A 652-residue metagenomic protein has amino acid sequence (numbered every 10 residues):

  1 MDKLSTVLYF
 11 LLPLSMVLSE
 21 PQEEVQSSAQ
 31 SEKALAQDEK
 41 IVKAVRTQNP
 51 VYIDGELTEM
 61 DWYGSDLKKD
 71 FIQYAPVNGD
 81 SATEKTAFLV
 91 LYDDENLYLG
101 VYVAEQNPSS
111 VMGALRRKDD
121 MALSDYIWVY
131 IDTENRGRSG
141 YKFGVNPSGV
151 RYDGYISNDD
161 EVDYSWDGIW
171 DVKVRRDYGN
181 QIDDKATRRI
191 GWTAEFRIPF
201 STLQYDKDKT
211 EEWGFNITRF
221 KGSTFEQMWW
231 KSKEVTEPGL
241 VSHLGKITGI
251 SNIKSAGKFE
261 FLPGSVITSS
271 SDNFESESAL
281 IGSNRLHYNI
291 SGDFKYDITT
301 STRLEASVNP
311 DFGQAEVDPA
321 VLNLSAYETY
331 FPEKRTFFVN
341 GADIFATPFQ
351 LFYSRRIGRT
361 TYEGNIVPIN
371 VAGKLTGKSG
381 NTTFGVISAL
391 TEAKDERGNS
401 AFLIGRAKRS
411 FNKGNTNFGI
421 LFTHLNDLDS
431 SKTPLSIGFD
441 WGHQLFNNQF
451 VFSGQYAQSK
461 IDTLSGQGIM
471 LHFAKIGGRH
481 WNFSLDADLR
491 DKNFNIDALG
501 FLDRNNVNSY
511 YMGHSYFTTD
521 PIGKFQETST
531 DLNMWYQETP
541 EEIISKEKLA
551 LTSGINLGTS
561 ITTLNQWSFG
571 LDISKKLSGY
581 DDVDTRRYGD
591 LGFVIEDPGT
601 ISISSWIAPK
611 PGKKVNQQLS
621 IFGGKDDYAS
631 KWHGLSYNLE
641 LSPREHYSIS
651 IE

Functional and structural regions predicted by a protein language model:
L18-R409, T416-G419: Structural preference for beta-rich elements and adjacent junctions enriched in aromatics
E84, I190, G257, G282-I290 (+9 more regions): Residues that define the transmembrane beta-barrel architecture of outer-membrane proteins
E105, P147, F200, R219-K221 (+14 more regions): Transmembrane beta-strands of outer-membrane beta-barrel pores
S110, G154, Y205, T224-E226 (+9 more regions): Outer-membrane beta-barrel proteins
A194, F261, G292, G373 (+8 more regions): Membrane-embedded beta-strands of outer-membrane beta-barrel proteins, especially the hydrophobic/small aromatic
P199-K207, G239-K254, I298-T302, G341-D343 (+9 more regions): Outer-membrane beta-barrel proteins
E234-A256, T391-N447, S568-K614, L619-G624 (+2 more regions): Outer-membrane beta-barrel transmembrane domain signature of Gram-negative proteins, especially the mid-to-C-terminal
P368, N447, V451-E652: Exposed, low-structure sequence patches enriched in small/polar residues
